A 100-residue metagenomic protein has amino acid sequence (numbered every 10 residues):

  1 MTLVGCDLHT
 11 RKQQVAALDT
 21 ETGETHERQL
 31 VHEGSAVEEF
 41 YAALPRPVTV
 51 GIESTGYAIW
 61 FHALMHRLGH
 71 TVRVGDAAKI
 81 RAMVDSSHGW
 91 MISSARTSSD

Functional and structural regions predicted by a protein language model:
M1-D100: Phosphate- and other anionic-substrate recognition elements at nucleic-acid/protein interfaces
